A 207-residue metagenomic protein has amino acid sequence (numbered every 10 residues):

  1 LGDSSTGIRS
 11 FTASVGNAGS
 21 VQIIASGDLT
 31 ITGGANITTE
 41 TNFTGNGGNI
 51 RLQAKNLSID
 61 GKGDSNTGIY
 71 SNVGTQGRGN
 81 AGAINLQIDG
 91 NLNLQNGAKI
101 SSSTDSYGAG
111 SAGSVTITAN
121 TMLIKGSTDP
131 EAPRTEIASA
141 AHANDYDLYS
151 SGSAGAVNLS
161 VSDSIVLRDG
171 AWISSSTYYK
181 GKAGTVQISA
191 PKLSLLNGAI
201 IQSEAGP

Functional and structural regions predicted by a protein language model:
L1-P207: Extracellular and secretory-pathway beta-repeat/beta-biased strand scaffolds
